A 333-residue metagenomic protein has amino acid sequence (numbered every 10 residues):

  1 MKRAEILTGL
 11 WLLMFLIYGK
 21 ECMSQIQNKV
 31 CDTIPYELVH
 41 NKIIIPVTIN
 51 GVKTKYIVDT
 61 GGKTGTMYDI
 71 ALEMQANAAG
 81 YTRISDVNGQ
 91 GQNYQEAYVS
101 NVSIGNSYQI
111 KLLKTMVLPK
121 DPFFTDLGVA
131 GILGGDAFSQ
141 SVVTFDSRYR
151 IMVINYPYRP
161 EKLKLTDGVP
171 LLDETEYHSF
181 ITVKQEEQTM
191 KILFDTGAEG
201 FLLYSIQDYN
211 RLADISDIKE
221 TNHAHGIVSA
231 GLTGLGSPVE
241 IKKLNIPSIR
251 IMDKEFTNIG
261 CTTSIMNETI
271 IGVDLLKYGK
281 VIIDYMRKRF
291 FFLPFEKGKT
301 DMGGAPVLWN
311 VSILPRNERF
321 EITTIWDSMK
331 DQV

Functional and structural regions predicted by a protein language model:
M1-N28: Bacterial Sec-dependent N-terminal signal peptides
C22-Q332: Pepsin/retropepsin-fold aspartyl endopeptidases
